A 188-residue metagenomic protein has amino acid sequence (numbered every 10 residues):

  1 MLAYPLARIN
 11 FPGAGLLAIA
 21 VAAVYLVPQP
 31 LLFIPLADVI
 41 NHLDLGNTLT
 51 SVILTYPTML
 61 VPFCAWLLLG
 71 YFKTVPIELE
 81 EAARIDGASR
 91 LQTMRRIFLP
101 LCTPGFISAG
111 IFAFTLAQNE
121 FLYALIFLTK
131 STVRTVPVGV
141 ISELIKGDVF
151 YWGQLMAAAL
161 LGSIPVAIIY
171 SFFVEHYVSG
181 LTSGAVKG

Functional and structural regions predicted by a protein language model:
M1-G188: A structural signal for multi-pass alpha-helical bundles of membrane permease subunits that mediate small-molecule
